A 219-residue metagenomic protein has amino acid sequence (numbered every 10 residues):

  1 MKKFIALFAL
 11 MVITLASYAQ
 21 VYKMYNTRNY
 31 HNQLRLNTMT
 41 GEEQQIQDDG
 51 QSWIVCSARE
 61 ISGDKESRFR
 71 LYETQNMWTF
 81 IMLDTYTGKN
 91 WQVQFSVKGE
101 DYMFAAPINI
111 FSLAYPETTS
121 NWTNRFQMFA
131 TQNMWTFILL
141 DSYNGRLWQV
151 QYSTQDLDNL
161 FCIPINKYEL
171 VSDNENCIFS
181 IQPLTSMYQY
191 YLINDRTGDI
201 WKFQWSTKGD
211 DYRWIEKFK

Functional and structural regions predicted by a protein language model:
M1-F4: Positively charged n-region of N-terminal signal peptides that target proteins for export
L10-Y18: Hydrophobic h-region of N-terminal signal peptides that target proteins for export in Gram-negative bacteria
Y18-Y25: Cleaved targeting-peptide boundary
Y25-I54: N-terminal targeting signals for Sec/Tat export/insertion, comprising classic cleavable signal peptides
Y25-T27, Y72-T74, N121, Q127-Q132 (+1 more regions): Structural signature of eukaryotic scaffold interfaces centered on beta-propeller domains
H31-M39, T79-T85, W135-Y143, Q189-D195: Short beta-strand motif characteristic of blades in beta-propeller domains
D49-K65, V97-W122, T154-E175, S206-K219: Trp- and S/T/G-rich repeat-edge/linker motifs of beta-rich repeat architectures
R196-T207: Short, exposed beta-strand-loop hairpins at the edges of beta-sheets in extracellular/periplasmic proteins
